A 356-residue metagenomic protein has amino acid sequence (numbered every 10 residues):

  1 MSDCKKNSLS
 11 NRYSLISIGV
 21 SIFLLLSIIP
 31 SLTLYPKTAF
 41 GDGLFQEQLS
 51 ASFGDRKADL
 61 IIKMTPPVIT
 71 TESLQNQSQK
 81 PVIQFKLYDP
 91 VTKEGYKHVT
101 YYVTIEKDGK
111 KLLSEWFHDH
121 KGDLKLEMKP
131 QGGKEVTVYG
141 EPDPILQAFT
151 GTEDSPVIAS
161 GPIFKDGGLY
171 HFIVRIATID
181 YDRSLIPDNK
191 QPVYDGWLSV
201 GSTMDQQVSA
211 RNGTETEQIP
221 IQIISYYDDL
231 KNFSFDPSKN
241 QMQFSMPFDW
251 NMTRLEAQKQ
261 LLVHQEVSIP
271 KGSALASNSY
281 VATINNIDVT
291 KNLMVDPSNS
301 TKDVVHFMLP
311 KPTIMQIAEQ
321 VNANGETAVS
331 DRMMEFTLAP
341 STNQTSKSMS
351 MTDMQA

Functional and structural regions predicted by a protein language model:
M1-Y13: N-terminal secretory signal peptides that target proteins for export/translocation
D3-K6, I18-V20, M294-D296: Composition- and surface-driven signal marking solvent-exposed, interaction-prone regions in large proteins
Y13-P36: Sec-dependent N-terminal signal peptides of Gram-positive bacterial secreted proteins and lipoproteins
Y35-M354: N-terminal soluble domains immediately following signal/targeting peptides that reside in extracytoplasmic
